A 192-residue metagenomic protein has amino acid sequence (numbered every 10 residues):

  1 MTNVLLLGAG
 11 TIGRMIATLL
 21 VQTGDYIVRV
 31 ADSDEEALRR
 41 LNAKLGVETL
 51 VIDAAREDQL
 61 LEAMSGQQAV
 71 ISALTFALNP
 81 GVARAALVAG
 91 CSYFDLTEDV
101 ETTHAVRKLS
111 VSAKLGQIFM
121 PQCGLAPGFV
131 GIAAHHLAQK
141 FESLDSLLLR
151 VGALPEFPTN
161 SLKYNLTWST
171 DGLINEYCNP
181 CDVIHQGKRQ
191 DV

Functional and structural regions predicted by a protein language model:
L7, Q139-V192: Active-site-lining helix/loop region of Rossmann-like oxidoreductase modules
G10, S33-D34: Residues in the short beta-alpha loop(s) of Rossmann-like NAD(P)-binding domains
G13-R14: N-terminal Rossmann-fold NAD(P) dinucleotide-binding loop
R29, F94: Conserved beta-strand positions in the Rossmann-like core of class I SAM-dependent methyltransferases
D34-A37, V100: Helix N-cap at the beta1-alpha1 junction of Rossmann-like dinucleotide-binding domains, i.e., the first residues
I52-Q67, L78: Conserved Rossmann-fold cofactor-binding substructure of NAD(P)-dependent oxidoreductases
Q68-A83, G90, L96-E101: N-terminal glycine-rich "phosphate-gripper" loop used for MgATP/nucleotide binding and carboxylate activation
L96-F119: Rossmann-fold NAD(P)-binding glycine/threonine-rich loop
